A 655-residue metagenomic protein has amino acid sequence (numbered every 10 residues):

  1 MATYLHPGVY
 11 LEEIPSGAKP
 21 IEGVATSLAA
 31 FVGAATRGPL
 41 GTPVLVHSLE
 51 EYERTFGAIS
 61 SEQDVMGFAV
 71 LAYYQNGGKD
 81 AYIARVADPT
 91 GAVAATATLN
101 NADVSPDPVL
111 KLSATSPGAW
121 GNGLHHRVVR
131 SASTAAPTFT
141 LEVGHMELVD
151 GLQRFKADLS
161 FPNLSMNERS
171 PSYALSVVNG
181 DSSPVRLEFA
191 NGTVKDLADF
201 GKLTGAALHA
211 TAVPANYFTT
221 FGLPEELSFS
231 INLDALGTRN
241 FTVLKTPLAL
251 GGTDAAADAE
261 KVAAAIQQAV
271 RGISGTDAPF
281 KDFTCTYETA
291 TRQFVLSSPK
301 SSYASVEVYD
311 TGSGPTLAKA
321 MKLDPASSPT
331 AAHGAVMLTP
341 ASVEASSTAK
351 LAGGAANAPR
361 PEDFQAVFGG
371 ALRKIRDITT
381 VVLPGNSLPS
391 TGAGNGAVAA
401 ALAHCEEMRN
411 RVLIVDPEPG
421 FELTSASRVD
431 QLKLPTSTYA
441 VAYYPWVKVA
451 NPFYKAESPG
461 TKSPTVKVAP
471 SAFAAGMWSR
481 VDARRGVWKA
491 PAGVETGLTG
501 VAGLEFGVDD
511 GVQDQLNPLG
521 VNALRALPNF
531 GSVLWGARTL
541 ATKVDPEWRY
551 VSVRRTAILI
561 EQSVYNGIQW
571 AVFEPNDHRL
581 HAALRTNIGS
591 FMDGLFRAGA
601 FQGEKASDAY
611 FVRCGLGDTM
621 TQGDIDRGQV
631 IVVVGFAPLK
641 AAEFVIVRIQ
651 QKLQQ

Functional and structural regions predicted by a protein language model:
M1-T98, K111, T115, T134 (+11 more regions): Structured, hydrophobic secondary-structure cores that serve as assembly/anchoring elements
T96-L197, N216-L317, V381: Extended, beta-strand-rich, solvent-exposed assembly scaffolds of outer structural proteins
F189, K195-L203, P325-A335: Acidic/polar, low-complexity extended loops/arms that serve as protein-protein interfaces in large oligomeric shells
G201, G205-A206, K350: Glycine-rich, low-complexity segments
E307-L338: Small/polar beta-strand repeat architecture
G334-R360: Long, low-complexity, polar/charged, intrinsically disordered or flexibly structured peripheral segments
P361-Q365: Phosphate-interacting basic helix/loop segments used at nucleotide- and nucleic-acid interfaces
